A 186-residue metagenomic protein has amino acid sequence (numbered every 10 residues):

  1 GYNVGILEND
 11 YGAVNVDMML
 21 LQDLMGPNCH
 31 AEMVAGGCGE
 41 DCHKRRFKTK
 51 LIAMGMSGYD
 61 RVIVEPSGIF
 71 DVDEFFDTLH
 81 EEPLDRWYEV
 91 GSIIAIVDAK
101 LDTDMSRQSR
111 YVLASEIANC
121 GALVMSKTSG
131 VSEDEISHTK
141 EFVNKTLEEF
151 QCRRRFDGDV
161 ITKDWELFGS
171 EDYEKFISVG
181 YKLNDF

Functional and structural regions predicted by a protein language model:
G1-S106: Nucleotide-state-sensitive switch-loop elements of NTP-binding domains
Q22-G26, E116, R153-R154: Short, conserved catalytic or adaptor-binding loops enriched in Gly and charged residues
C29-A35, L84-S92, R110-A118, K175-F186: Short, Lys/Arg-enriched charge-dense amphipathic segments
V72-F150: Conserved catalytic-core segment of NTP-binding enzymes
A122, V131-F186: C-terminal accessory "lid"/substrate-recognition subdomains
